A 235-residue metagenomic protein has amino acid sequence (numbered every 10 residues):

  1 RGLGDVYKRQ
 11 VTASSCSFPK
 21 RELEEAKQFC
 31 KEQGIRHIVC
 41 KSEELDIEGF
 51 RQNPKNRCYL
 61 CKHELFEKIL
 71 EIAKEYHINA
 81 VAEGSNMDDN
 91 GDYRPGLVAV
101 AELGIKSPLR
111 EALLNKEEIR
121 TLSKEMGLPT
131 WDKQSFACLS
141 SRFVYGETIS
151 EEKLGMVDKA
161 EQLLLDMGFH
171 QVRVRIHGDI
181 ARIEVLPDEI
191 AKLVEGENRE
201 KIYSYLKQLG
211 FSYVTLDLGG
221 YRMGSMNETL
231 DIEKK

Functional and structural regions predicted by a protein language model:
R1-D5, E152, D158-K235: Peripheral terminal appendages
R1-E125, D166, A181, E200-F211 (+2 more regions): ATP-dependent adenylation/nucleotidyltransferase module used to activate substrates
P19, Y59, S150, K192-E195: Flexible, glycine- and charge-enriched loops at secondary-structure boundaries
K20, Q52, K133, L193-G196: Non-catalytic, surface-exposed connector residues within folded enzymatic/regulatory domains
L45, V144-G146, D188-I190: A short, flexible beta-alpha/helix-coil linker loop
C58, I105, L139, L193 (+1 more regions): Short clusters of hydrophobic/aromatic residues that line enzyme substrate/ligand-binding pockets
V81-G84, C138-S140, R173-R175, E184: Short, conserved beta-strand edge motifs with alternating hydrophobic and charged residues
R110-L114, R120-L164, H170-R173: Mid-to-C-terminal catalytic subdomains of enzymes that bind/position adenosyl phosphate moieties or nucleic-acid
